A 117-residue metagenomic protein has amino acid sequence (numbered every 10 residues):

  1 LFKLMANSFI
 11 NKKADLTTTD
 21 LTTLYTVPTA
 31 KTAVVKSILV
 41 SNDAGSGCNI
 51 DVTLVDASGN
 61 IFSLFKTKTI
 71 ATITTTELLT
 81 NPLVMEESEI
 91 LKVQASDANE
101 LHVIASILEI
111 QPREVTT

Functional and structural regions predicted by a protein language model:
F2-S37, D43, Q94-T117: C-terminal interaction-tip segments
V34-K36, C48, E87-E89: A generic structural signal for short beta-strands and their flanking turns/coil linkers
S41, T53-A57, Q94: A generic structural motif
D43-A44, N60: Generic secondary-structure signature for well-ordered alpha-helical cores
D51-V55, I104-S106: Beta-strand signatures of extracellular beta-sandwich domains
V55-I90: Intrinsically disordered, low-complexity Pro/Gly/Ser/Thr-rich segments with frequent PxxP/GP/PP motifs and embedded
